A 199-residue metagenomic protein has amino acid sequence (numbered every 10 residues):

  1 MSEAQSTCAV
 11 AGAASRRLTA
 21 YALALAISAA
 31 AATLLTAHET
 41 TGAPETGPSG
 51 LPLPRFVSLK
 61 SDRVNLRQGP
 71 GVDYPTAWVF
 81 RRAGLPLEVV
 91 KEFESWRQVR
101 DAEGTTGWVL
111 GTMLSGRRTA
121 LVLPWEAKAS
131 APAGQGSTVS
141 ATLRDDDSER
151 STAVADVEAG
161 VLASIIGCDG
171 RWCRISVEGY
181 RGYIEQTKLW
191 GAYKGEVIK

Functional and structural regions predicted by a protein language model:
E3-L25: Bacterial N-terminal signal peptides that target proteins for export
A29-A37: C-terminal segment of classical bacterial N-terminal signal peptides
T40-L53, E88, R100-Q135, D146 (+4 more regions): Boundary regions of SH3-family modules and the immediately adjacent low-complexity/disordered segments in eukaryotic
T46-A77: N-terminal targeting signals for Sec/Tat export/insertion, comprising classic cleavable signal peptides
L51-P54, L59-R63, R82, F93-W96 (+3 more regions): Extracytoplasmic
R63, Q68-V72, M113, D147 (+1 more regions): Short, well-ordered turn and helix-capping elements at secondary-structure junctions
G69-A83, V89, D145-G167: SH3/SH3-like (including bacterial SH3b) beta-barrel domains that bind proline-rich motifs or cell-wall ligands
S140-T142: Ser/Thr- (and often Asn-) enriched beta-sheet segments in non-cytosolic proteins
